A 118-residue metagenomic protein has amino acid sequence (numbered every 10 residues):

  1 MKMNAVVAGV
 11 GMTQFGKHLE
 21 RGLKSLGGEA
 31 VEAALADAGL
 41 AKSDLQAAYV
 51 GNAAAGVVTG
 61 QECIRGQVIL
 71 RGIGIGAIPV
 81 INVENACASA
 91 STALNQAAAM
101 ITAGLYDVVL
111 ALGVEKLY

Functional and structural regions predicted by a protein language model:
M1-K24, A33: Condensing-enzyme catalytic core mediating Claisen C-C bond formation in acyl metabolism
M1-V6, H18, A55-V109, K116-L117: Conserved catalytic cysteine-centered active-site region of acyl-thioester-dependent Claisen-condensing enzymes
K2, R21-G28, D44-V50, G56 (+1 more regions): Metallocofactor- and cofactor-centric catalytic cores in central/energy metabolism, strongly enriched
V10-G11, N52, L112-E115: Fold-independent oxyanion-binding glycine-rich loops and adjacent beta-strand/coil segments at enzyme active sites
G27-E32, S91-L94: Short, hydrophobic/amphipathic alpha-helical packing segments that form internal helix faces or helix-helix interfaces
E32-Q46: Phosphate/pyrophosphate-binding loops at sites that engage ATP/ADP/AMP, CoA/4′-phosphopantetheine, polyphosphate
A47-V50, N82, L110-A111: Short, conserved beta-strand segments within well-ordered enzyme catalytic domains that often line or immediately flank
